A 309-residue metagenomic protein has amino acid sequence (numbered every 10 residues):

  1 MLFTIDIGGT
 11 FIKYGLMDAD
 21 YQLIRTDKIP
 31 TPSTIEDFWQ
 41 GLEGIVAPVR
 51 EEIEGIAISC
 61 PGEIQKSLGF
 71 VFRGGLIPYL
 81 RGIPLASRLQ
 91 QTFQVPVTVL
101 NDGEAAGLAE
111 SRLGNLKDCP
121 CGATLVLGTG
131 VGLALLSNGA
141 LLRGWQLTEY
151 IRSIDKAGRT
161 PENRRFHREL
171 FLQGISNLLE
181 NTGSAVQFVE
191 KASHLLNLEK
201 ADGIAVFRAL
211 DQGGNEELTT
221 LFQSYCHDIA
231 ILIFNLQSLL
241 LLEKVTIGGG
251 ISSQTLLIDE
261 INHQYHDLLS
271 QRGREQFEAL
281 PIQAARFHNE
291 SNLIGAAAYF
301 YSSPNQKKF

Functional and structural regions predicted by a protein language model:
M1-G55, Q65-F70, L89-V95, R112-P120 (+2 more regions): ATP-binding/phosphotransfer module of carbohydrate and carboxylate kinases, centering on a glycine-rich
D6, A57-P61, T124-G130, A134: Short beta-strand segments
I12-L16, L125, V131-L136, G144: Short beta-strand scaffold segments in enzyme catalytic cores
Q22-R25, L141-W145: Beta-strand initiation motifs
D27-I29, G75, W145: Short hydrophobic alpha-helix segments
P30-S33, Y79, T148-I151: A short acidic/small-residue loop/turn micro-motif
G69-G82: A charged helix-plus-loop insertion that forms the helical arch/lid used to bind and gate nucleic-acid substrates
V97-G103: General beta-strand structural signal in soluble alpha/beta enzymes
